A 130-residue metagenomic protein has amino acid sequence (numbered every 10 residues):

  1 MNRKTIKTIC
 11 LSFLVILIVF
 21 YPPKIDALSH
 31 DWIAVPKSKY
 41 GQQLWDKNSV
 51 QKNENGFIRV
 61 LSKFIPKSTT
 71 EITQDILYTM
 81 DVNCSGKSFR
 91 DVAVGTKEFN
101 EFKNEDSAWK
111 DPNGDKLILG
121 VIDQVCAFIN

Functional and structural regions predicted by a protein language model:
M1, L17-I18, D31: A general, composition-driven signal for non-globular sequence regions
N2-C10: Bacterial N-terminal signal peptides that target proteins for export
L11-F20: Bacterial N-terminal signal peptides
P23-Y78, N83-N130: N-terminal secretory-pathway/extracellular module detecting exported/lumenal segments and adjacent signal-anchor/first
